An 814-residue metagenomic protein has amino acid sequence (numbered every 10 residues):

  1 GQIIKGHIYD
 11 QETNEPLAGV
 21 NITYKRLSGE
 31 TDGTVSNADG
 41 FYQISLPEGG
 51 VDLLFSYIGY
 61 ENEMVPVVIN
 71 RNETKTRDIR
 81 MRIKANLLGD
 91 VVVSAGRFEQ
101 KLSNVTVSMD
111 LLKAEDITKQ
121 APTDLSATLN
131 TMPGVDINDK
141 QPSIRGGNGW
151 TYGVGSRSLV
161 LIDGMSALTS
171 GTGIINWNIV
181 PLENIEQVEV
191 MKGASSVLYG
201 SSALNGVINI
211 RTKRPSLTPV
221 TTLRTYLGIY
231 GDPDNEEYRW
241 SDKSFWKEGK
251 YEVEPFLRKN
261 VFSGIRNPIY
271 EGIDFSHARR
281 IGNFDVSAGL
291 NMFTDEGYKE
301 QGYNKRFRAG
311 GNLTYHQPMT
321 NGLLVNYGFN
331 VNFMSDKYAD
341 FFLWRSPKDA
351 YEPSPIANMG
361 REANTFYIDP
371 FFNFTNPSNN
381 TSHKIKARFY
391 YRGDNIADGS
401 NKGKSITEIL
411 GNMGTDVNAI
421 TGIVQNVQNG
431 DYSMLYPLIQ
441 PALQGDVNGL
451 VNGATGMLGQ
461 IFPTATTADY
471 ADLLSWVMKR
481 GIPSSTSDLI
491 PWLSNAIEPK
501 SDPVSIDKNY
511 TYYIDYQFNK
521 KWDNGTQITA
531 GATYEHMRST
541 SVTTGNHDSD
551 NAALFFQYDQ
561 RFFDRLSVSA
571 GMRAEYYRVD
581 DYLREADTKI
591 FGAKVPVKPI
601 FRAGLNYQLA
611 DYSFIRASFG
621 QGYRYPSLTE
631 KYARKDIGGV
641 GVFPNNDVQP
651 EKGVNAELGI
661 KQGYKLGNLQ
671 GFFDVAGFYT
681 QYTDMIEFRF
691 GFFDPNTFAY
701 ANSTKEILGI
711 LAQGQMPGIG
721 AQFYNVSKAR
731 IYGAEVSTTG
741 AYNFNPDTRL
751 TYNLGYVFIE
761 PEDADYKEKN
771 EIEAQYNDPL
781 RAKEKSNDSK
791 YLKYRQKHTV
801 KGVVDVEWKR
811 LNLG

Functional and structural regions predicted by a protein language model:
Y9-E15, V20-L27, L54-Y60, N70-T118: Short, acidic, small-residue-rich periplasmic hinge/interaction motif at the N-terminus of Gram-negative outer-membrane
S45, M165-K192, R211-K213: Short acidic/polar hinge/loop motifs at secondary-structure boundaries that mediate gating or recognition
S126-M165, T169: Extracytoplasmic beta-strand/coil segments of soluble accessory domains associated with Gram-negative outer-membrane
S276-N312, D336-S346, K386, D394-N401 (+5 more regions): Surface-exposed extracellular loop regions of Gram-negative outer-membrane beta-barrel proteins
D295-G310, T314-N379, F389-I409, P503-Y510 (+1 more regions): Flexible loop and strand-edge segments within Gram-negative outer membrane beta-barrel domains
K384-D398, Q608, F614-S618, Q649-Y724 (+1 more regions): Membrane-embedded beta-barrel scaffold of Gram-negative outer-membrane proteins
K521-S541, G545-T680, V803-D805: Structural signature of Gram-negative outer-membrane beta-barrels, strongest in the C-terminal barrel of TonB-dependent
D564, Q670-F672, G677-Q681, A699-G814: Gram-negative outer-membrane beta-barrel transporters
